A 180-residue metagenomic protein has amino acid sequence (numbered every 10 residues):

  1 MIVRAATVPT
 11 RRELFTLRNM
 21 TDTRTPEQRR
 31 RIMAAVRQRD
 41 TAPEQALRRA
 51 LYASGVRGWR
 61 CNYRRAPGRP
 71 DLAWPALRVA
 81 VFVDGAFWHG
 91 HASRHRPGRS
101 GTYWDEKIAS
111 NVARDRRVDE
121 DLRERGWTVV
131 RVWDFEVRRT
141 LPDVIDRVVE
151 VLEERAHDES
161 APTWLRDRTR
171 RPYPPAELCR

Functional and structural regions predicted by a protein language model:
M1-R131, F135-R180: Nucleic-acid endo/exonuclease domains
